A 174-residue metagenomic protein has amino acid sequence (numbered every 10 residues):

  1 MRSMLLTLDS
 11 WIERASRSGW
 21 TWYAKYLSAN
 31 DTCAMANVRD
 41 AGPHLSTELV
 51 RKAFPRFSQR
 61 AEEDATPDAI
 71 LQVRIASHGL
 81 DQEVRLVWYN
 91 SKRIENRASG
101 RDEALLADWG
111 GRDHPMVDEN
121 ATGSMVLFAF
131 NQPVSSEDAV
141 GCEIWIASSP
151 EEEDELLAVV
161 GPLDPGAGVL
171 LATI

Functional and structural regions predicted by a protein language model:
M1-I174: Intrinsically disordered, charged low-complexity linkers and terminal tails that flank or connect structured domains
